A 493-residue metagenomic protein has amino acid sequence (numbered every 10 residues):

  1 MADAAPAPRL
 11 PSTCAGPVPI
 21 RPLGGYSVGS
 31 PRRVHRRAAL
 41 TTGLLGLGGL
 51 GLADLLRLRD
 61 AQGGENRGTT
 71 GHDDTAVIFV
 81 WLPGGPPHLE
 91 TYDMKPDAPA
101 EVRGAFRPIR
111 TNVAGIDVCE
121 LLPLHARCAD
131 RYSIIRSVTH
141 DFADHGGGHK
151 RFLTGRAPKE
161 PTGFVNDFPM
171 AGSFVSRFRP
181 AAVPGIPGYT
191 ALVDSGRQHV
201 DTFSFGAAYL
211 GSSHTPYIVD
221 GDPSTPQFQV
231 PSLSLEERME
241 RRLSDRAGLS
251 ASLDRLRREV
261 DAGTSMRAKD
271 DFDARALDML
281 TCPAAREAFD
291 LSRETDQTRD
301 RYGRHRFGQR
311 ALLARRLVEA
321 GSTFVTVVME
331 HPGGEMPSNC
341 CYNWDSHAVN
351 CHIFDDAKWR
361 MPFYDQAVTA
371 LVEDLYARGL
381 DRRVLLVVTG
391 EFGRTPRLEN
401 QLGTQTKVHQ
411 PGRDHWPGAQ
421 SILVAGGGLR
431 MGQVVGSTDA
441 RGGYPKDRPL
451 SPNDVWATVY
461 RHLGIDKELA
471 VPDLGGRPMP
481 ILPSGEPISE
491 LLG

Functional and structural regions predicted by a protein language model:
M1-G493: Ligand-binding pockets and gating/stacking loops
